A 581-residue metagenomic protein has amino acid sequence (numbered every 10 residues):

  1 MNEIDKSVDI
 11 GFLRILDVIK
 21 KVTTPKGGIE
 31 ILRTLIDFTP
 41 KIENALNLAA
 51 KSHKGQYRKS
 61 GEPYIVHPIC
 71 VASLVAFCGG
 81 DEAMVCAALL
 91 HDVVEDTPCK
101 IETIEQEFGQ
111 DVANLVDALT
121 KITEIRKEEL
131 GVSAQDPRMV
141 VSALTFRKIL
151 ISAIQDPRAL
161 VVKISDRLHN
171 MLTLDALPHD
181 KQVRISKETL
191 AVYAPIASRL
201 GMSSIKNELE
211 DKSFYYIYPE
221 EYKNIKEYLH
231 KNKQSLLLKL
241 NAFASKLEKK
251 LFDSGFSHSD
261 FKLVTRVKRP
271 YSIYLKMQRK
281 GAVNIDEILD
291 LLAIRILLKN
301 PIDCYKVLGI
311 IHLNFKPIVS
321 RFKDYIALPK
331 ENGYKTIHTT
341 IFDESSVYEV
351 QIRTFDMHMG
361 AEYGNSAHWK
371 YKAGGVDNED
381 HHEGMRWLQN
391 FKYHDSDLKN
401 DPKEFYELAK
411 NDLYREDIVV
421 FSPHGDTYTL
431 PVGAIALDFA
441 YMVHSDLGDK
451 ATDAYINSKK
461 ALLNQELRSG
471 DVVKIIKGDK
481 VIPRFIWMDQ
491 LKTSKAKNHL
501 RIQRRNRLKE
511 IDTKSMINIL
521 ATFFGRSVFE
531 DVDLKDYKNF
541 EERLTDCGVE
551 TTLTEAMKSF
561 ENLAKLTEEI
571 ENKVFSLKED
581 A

Functional and structural regions predicted by a protein language model:
M1-Q155: Metal-dependent phosphohydrolase cores
E30-I31, Q56-Y57, C86-A87, P178-H179 (+2 more regions): A short, structure-level motif marking secondary-structure boundaries and short turns
K41, K51, Q110-V112, K121-L292 (+3 more regions): Internal insertion modules embedded within essential enzymes
L297-K299: Short hydrophobic/aromatic beta-strand micro-patches that form the beta-sheet surface supporting nucleotide- or nucleic
H312: Solvent-exposed beta-hairpin/edge-strand motifs
